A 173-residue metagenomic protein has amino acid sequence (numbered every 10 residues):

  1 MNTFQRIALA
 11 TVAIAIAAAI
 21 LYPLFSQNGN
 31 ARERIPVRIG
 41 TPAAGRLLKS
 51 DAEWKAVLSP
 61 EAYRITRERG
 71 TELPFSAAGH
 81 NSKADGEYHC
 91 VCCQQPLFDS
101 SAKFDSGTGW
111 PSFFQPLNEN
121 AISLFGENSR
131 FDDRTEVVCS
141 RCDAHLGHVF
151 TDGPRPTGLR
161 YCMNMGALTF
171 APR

Functional and structural regions predicted by a protein language model:
M1-T11: N-terminal Sec-pathway targeting helices
Q5, A17-I20, C142: Terminal low-complexity, poorly structured segments
A10-Y22: Hydrophobic membrane-insertion alpha-helices, especially the h-region of bacterial N-terminal signal peptides
L21-E33: Signal peptide processing junction and immediate N-terminal pro/mature segment of secreted/exported proteins
N28-N30, I39-G40, T66-R67, S112-F113: Short amphipathic alpha-helical segments, especially helix-boundary/capping motifs
A31-D51: Short, contiguous pre-domain boundary segments
R46, K55-H89, Q94-R173: A short Gly-Trp-Pro
